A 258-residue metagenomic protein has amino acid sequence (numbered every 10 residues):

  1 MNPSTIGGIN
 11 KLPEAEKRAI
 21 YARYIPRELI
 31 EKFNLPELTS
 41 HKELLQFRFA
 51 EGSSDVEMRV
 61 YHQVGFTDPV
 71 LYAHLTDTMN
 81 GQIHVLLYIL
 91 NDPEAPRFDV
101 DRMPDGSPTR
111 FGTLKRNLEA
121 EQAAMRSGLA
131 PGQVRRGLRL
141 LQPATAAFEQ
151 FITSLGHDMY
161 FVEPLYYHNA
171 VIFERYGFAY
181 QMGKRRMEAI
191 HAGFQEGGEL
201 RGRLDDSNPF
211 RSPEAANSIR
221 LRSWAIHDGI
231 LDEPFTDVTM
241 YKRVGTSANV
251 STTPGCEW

Functional and structural regions predicted by a protein language model:
M1-G106: Long, acidic/serine-threonine-rich intrinsically disordered regions with weak helical/coil propensity that act as
N2, G7, K11, E188-W258: Intrinsically disordered, low-complexity, charge-dense segments enriched in Lys/Arg and Glu/Asp interspersed
T5, T39, T67, T76-T78 (+7 more regions): Residue-identity detector for threonine
R18, R23, R27, R48 (+13 more regions): Arginine residue identity/basic-tract feature
G81-G177, Q181, R186, I190-F194: Acyl-donor binding region in acyl/amide transferases
